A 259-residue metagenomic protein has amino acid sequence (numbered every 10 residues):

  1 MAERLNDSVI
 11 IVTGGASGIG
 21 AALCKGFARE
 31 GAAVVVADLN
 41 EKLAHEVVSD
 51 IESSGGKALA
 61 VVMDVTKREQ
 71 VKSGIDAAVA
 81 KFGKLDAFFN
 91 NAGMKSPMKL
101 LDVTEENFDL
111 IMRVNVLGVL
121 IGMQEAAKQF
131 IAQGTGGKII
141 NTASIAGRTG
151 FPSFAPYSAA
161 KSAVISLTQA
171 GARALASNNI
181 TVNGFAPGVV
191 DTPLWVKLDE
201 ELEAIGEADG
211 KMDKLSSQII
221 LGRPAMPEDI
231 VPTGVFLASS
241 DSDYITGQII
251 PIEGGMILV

Functional and structural regions predicted by a protein language model:
E41-K42, V62-S73, E105, E228-D229: The beta1-alpha1 cofactor-binding region of Rossmann-like NAD(H)/NADP(H)-dependent oxidoreductases
M98-L101, T149-A155, S177-N178, G222 (+1 more regions): Active-site loop immediately N-terminal to the catalytic Tyr-X3-Lys motif of short-chain dehydrogenase/reductase
K99-L100, N107-D109, L215: Substrate-binding pocket helix/loop in short-chain dehydrogenase/reductase
L120, R223-I252, I257-L258: C-terminal substrate-recognition "lid" of short-chain dehydrogenase/reductases
M123, A160, T168: Active-site helix of classical SDR
S144: Residue(s) in the substrate-gating loop at a strand-loop-helix junction that position the organic substrate next
A176, T181, I245-G247: Short, small/polar-rich loop/turn modules that mediate ligand/substrate recognition or access, typified
